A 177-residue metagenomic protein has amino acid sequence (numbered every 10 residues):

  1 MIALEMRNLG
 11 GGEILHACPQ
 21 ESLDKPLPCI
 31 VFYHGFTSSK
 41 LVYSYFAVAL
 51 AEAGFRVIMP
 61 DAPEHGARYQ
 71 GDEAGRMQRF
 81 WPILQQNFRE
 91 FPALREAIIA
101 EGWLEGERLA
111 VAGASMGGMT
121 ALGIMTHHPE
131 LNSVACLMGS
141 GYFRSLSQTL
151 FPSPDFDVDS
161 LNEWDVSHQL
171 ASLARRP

Functional and structural regions predicted by a protein language model:
M1-K25: N-terminal cap/lid segment of alpha/beta-hydrolase-fold proteins
K25-G35: Short beta-strand element of the alpha/beta-hydrolase
F36-V48: The serine-hydrolase catalytic nucleophile loop
A49-E73: Conserved alpha/beta-hydrolase
Q78-G102: Alpha/beta-hydrolase active-site loop
L94-D155: Primarily recognizes the serine-hydrolase "nucleophile elbow" in alpha/beta-hydrolase and SGNH/GDSL folds
R144-P177: The feature captures the conserved acid-bearing segment of alpha/beta-hydrolase catalytic domains
